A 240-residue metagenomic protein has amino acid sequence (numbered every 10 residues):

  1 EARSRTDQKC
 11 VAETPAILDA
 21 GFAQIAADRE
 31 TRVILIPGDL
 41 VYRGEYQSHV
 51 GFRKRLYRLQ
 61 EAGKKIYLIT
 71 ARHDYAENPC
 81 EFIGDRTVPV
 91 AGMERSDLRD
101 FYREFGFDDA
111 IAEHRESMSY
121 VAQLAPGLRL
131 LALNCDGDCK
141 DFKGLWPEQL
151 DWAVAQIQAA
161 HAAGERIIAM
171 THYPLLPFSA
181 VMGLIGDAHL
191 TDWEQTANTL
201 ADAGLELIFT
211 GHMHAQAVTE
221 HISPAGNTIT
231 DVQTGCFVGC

Functional and structural regions predicted by a protein language model:
E1-I17, E81-V90, C139-L145, V181-I185: Acidic/histidine-rich helix-loop elements that form or flank divalent-metal/phosphate-binding sites at the catalytic
E1-Y46: N-terminal active-site segment of His-dependent metallophosphoesterases
C10, T14-G21, P37, S48 (+5 more regions): Stable alpha-helical elements in mature extracytoplasmic
A27-V33, K65, Q123, R129-L131 (+1 more regions): His/acidic metal-ligating clusters that form di-metal
D39, A71-R72, H172, H212: Active-site glycine-centered loops adjacent to acidic/histidine catalytic or metal-binding residues that shape
Y46, G51-W152, A225: Extended active-site neighborhood of metal-dependent phosphoesterases/phosphodiesterases
I69-A71, M170, T234: Generic beta-sheet signal
N227-C240: Binuclear metal-dependent phosphoesterase catalytic core
